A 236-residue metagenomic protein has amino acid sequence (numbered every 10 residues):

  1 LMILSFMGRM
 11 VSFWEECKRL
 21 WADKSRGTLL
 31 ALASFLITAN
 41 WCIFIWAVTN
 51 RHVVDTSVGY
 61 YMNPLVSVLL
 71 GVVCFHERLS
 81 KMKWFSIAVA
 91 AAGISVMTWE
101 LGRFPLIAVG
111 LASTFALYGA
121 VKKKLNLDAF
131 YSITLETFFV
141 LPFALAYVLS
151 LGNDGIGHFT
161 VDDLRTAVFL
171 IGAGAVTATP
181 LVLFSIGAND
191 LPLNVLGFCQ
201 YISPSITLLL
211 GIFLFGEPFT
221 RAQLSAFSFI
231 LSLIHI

Functional and structural regions predicted by a protein language model:
L1-A39, T114, E136-G152: Transmembrane alpha-helices of multi-pass small-molecule transport proteins
L4, G102-F159: Transmembrane alpha-helical segments that form core, pore/gating elements of small-molecule transporters/exporters
W14-N40, L106-G110, H158-T179, Q200: Loop-to-transmembrane-helix transition segments
E16-C17, T49-H52, S95, L151-F169 (+1 more regions): Membrane-interface helix termini and inter-helical loops of multi-pass transporters
S34, T38, P64-L69, A116 (+3 more regions): Hydrophobic/small/kink-forming positions within alpha-helical transmembrane segments of polytopic membrane proteins
W46, N63-M82, S205-L224: C-terminal transmembrane-helix exit sites in multi-pass transporters
V58-M62, A129-F139, A178-F213: Helix-helix packing/entry segments at the starts of transmembrane helices
I234-I236: Conserved small/polar residues in nucleotide/adenosyl-binding loops
